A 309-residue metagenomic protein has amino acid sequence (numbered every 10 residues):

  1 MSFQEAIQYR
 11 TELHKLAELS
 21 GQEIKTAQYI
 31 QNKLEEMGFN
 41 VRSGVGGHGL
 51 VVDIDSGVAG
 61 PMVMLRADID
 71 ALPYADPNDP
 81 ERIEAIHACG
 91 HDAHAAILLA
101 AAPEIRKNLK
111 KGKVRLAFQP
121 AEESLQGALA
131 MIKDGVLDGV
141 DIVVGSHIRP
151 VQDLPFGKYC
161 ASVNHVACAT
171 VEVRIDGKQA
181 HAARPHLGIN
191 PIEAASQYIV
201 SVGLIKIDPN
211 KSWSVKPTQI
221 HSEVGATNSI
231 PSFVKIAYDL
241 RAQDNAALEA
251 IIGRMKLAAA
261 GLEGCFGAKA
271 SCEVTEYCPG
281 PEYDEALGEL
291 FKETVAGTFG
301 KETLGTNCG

Functional and structural regions predicted by a protein language model:
M1-A88, D92-K111: Acidic/His- and Gly-rich active-site-bordering loop/insert found across diverse amide/peptide-bond hydrolases
S2-Y9, Q22-K33, P61, H94-I97 (+11 more regions): General structural feature for long, well-ordered alpha-helical segments within catalytic domains of soluble enzymes
L13, M131, Y238: Residue-level signal for inorganic ion chemistry
E18, D68-D70, A121, R149 (+1 more regions): Active-site beta-loop-alpha junctions enriched in small/polar residues
E36, E193-G309: Metal-dependent amide/peptide-bond hydrolase catalytic core, centered on the "pita-bread" metallohydrolase fold
R42, R115-A117, S271: A structural signal for isolated positions on well-ordered beta-strands in alpha/beta enzyme cores
L50-V51, L72-I86, D92-A93, K110-P231 (+1 more regions): Histidine/acidic-residue-rich, glycine-tolerant segments that coordinate divalent metal ions
